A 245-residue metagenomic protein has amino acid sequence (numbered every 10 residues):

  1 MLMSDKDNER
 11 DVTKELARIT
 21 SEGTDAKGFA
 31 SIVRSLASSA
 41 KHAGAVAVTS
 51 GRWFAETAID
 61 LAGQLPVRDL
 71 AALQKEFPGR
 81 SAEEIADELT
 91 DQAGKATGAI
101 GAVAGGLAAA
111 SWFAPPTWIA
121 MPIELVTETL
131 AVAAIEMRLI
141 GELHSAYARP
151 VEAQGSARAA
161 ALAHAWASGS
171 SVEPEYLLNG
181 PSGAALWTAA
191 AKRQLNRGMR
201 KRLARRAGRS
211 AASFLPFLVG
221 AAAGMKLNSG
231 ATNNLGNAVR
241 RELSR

Functional and structural regions predicted by a protein language model:
M1-A109, R138-R245: Terminal, membrane-proximal amphipathic helices and intrinsically disordered targeting/regulatory segments
S111-E128, A133, S213-L227: Gly/Ala-rich hydrophobic membrane-inserting helices
